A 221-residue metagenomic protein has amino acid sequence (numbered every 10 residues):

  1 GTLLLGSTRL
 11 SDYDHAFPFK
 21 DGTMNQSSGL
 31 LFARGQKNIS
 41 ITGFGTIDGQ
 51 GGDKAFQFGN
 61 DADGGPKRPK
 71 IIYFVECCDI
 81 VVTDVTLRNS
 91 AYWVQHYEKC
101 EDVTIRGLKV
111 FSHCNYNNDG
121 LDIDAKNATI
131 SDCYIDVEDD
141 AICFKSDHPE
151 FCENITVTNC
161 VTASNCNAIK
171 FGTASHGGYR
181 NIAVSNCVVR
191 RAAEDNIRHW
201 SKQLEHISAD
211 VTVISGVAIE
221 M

Functional and structural regions predicted by a protein language model:
G1-M221: Extracellular/periplasmic carbohydrate-active domains that bind, remodel, or depolymerize complex polysaccharides
